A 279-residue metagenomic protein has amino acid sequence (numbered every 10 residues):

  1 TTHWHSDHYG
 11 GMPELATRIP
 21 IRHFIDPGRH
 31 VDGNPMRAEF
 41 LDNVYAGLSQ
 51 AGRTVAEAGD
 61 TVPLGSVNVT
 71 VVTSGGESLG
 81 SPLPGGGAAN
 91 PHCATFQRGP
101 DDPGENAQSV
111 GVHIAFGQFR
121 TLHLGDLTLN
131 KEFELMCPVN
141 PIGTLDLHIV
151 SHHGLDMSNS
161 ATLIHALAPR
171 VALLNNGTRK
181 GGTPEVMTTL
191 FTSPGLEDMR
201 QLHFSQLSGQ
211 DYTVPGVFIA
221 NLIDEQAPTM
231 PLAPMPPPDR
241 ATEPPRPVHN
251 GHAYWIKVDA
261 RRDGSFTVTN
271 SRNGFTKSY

Functional and structural regions predicted by a protein language model:
T1-Y279: Non-globular, low-confidence helical/coil segments that flank catalytic cores
